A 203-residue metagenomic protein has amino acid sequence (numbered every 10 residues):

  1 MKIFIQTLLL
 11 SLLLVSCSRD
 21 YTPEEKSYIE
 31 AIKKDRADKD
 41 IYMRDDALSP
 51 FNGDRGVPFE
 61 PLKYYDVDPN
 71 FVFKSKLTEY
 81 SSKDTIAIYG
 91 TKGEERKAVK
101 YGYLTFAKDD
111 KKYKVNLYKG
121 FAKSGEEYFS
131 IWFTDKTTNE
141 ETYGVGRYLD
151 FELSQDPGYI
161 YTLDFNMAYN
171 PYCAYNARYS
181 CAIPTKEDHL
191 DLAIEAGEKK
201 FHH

Functional and structural regions predicted by a protein language model:
K2-L10: Sec-dependent signal peptide recognition, specifically the positively charged N-region followed immediately by
V15-S16: C-terminal motif of bacterial Sec signal peptides marking the signal peptidase cleavage site
R19-K83: Start-of-domain marker
F71, D84-I88, E187: Terminal leader/tail segments of proteins
T78, D109, T134-K136, N166-A168 (+1 more regions): Solvent-exposed coil/turn segments that connect beta secondary-structure elements in extracytoplasmic/periplasmic
S81-V145: Mid-length scaffold segments of soluble, non-membrane domains
W132-Y169: Acidic, glycine-rich flexible loop segments
A168-H203: Extended, aromatic/histidine-rich regions of cofactor-dependent oxidoreductases associated with respiratory
